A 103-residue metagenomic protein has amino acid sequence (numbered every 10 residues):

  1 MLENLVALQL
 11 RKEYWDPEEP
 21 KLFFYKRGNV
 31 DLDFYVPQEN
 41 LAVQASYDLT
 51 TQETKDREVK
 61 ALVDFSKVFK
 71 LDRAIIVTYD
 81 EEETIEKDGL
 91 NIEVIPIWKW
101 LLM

Functional and structural regions predicted by a protein language model:
M1-M103: A cross-kingdom feature that marks ATP-driven nucleic-acid transaction machinery
